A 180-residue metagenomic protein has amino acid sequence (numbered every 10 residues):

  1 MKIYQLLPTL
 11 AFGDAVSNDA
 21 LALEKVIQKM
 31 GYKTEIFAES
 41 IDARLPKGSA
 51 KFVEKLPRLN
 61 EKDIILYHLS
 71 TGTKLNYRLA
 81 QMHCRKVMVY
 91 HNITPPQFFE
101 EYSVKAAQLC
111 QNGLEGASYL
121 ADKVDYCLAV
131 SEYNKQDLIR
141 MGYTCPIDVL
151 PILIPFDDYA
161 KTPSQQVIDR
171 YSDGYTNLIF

Functional and structural regions predicted by a protein language model:
M1-F12: Nucleotide-activated donor-dependent transferases that construct or modify glycoconjugates
A15, K123-S131: A short beta-strand/loop micro-motif in the catalytic core of glycosyltransferases that engages the nucleotide-sugar
V16-I27: Short amphipathic alpha-helix
K33-A43: A short beta-strand-loop structural module common to alpha/beta enzyme folds
L56-V89: Short N-terminal targeting/anchoring amphipathic segment
T94, A106-Y126: Membrane-proximal helix-turn-helix segments that form the acceptor-binding/catalytic region of lipid-linked
L128, R170-F180: Conserved donor-binding/catalytic core segment of Leloir-type glycosyltransferases
Y133, L153: Carbohydrate-associated surface elements
